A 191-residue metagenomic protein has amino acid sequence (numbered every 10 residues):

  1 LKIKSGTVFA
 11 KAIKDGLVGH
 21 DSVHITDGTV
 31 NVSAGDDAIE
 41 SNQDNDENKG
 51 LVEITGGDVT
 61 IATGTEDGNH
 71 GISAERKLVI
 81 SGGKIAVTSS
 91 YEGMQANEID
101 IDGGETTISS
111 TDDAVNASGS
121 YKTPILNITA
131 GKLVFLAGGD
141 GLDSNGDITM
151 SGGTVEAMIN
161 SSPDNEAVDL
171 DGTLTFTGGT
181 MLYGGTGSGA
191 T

Functional and structural regions predicted by a protein language model:
L1-T191: A composition-driven surface/loop motif
